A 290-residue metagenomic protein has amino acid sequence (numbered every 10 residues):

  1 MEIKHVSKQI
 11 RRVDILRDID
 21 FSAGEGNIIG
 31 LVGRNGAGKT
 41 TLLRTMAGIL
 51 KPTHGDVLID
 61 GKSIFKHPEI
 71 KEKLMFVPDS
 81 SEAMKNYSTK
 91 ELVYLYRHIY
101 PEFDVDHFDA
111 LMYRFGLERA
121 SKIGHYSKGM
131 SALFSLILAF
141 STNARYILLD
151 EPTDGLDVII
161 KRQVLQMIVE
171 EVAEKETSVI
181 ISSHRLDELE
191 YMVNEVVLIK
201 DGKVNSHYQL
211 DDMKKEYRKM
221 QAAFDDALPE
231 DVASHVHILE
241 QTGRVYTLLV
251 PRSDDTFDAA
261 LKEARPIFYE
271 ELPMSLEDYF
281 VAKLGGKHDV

Functional and structural regions predicted by a protein language model:
V32-R34: The feature captures the beta-strand-to-loop junction immediately N-terminal to the Walker
A47: Helix-to-loop junction immediately C-terminal to a conserved catalytic motif
G55-K66, I70: Conserved ABC transporter NBD signature motif
P78-S135: ABC-family P-loop ATPase nucleotide-binding domains
I147-E151: Catalytic Walker B motif of ABC-type/P-loop ATPase nucleotide-binding domains
L165-R252: ABC transporter nucleotide-binding domain
R244-V290: C-terminal coupling/interaction segments
